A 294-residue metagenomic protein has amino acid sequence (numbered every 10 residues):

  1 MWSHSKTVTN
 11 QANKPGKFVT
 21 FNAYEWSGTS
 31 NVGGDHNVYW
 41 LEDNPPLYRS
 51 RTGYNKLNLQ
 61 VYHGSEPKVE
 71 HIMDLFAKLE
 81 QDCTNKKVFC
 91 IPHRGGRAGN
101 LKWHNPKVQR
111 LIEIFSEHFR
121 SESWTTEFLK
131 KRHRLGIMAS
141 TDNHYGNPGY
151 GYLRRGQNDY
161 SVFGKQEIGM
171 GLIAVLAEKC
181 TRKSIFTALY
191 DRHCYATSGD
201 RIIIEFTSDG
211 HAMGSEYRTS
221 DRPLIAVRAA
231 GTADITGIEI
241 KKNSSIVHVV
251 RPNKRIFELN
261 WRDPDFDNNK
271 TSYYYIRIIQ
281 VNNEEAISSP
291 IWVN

Functional and structural regions predicted by a protein language model:
M1-N294: Extended, charged catalytic domains and RNA/DNA-binding interfaces, predominantly in divalent-metal-using enzymes
